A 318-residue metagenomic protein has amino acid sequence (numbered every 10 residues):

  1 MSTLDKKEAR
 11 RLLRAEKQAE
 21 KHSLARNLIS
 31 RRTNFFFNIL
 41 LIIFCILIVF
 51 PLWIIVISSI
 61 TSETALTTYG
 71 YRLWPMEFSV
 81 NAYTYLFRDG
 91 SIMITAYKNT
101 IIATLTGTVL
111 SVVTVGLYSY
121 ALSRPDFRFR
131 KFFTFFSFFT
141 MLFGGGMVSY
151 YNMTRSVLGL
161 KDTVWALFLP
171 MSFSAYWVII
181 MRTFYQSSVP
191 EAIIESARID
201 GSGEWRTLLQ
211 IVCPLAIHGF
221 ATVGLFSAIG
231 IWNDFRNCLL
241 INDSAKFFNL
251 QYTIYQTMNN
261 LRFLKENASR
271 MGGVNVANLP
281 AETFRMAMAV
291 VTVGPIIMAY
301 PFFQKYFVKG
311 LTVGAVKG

Functional and structural regions predicted by a protein language model:
S2-G318: A hydrophobic, multi-pass inner-membrane permease signature
